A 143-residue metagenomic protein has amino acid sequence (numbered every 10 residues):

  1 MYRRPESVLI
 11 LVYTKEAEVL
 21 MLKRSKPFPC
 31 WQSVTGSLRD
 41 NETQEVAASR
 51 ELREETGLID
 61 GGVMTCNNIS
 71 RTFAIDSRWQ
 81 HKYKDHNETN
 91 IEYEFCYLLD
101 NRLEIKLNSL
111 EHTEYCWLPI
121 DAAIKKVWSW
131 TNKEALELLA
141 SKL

Functional and structural regions predicted by a protein language model:
M1-V19, D40, Y93: Conserved N-terminal beta-strand and adjoining loop/helix that marks the start of the Nudix/MutT-like hydrolase domain
Y2, L11, D85-N87, K106-N108: Short secondary-structure boundary/capping segments
P5, S33, E88-E92: Short connector loops at helix/strand junctions that flank enzyme active sites, especially segments positioning acidic
T14, E18-G61: Conserved Nudix-box catalytic region and its N-terminal flanking loop in Nudix hydrolases and closely related
E16, R71-E104, C116: Active-site-adjacent beta-strand/loop module that shapes the phosphate/pyrophosphate-binding cleft
I59-R71: A short coil-to-beta-strand element that immediately follows conserved catalytic motifs
E94-N101, I105-L136: NUDIX/MutT-family hydrolases
L138-L143: C-terminal alpha-helix
